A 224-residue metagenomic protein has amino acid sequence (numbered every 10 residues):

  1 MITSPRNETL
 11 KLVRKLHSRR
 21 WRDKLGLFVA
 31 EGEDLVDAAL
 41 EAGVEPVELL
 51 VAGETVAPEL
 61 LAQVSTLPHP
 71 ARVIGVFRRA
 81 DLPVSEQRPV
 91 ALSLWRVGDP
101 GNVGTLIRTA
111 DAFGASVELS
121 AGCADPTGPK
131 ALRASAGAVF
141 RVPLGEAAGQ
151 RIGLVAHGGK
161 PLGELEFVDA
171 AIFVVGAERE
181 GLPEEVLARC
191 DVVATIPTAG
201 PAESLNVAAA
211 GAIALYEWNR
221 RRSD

Functional and structural regions predicted by a protein language model:
M1-P68, V73: N-terminal positively charged helical leader segments and presequences
I2, F28, W95-R96, S120-A121 (+3 more regions): Glycine- and other small-residue-rich loops at beta-strand/loop junctions that grip anionic moieties
G32, G98-L106, S204-A210: Amphipathic alpha-helical repeat scaffolds
P68-H69, V73, F77-E86: Acidic/glycine-rich phosphate/pyrophosphate-binding loops and surrounding catalytic core that coordinate Mg2+
G75, T109-F113, C123-F140, E184-D224: Structured adenosyl-cofactor binding patch, chiefly the S-adenosyl-L-methionine
A80-K160: RNA substrate-binding interface of SAM-dependent RNA methyltransferases
L154-A202, N206: Active-site/ligand-binding-proximal alpha/beta "capping" segment
